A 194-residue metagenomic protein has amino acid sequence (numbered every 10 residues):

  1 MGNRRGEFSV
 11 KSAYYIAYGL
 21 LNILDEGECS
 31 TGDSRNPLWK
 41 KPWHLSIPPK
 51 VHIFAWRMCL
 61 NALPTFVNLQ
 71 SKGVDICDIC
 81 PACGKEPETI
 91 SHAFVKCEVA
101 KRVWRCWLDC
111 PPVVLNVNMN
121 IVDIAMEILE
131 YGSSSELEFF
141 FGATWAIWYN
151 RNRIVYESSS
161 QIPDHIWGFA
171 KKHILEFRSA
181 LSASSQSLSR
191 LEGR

Functional and structural regions predicted by a protein language model:
M1-R194: Primary recognition of RNase H-like, Mg2+-dependent phosphodiesterase/nuclease domains
